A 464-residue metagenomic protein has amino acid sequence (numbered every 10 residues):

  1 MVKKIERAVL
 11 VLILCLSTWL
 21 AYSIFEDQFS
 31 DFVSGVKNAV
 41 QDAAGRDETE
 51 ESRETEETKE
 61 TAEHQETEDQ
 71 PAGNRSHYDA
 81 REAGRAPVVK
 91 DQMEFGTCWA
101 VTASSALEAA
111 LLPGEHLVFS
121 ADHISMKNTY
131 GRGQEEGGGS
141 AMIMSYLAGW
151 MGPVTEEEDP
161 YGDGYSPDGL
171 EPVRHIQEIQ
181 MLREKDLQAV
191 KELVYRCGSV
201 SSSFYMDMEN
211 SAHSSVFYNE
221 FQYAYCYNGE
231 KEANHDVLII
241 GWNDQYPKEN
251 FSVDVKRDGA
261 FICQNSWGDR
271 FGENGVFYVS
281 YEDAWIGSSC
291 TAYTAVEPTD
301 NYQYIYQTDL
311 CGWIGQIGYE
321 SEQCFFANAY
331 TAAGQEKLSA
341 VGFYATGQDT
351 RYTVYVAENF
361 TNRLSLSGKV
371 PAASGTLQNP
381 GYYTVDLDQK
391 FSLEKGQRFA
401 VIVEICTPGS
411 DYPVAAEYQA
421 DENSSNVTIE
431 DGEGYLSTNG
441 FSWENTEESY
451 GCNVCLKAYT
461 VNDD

Functional and structural regions predicted by a protein language model:
M1-I13: N-terminal Sec-pathway targeting helices
C15-F25: Hydrophobic alpha-helical membrane-insertion segments, chiefly the h-region of N-terminal signal peptides
D27-S339, Y344-G375, T407-G409, V414-Q419: Catalytic-core signature of thiol
A189-V194, Y383-R398: Short, surface-exposed tryptophan/glycine-enriched loops that mediate extracellular molecular recognition
W285-S288, K395, E447-V454: Extracellular interaction modules
V341, Q397-V403: Short beta-strand segments enriched for Tyr within beta-sheet-rich domains, predominantly fibronectin type III
S374-G381, L393: Short proline/glycine- and polar residue-rich coil/turn motifs
V403-D464: Short, surface-exposed beta-strand/loop patches at domain edges that form aromatic-rich interfacial subsites
